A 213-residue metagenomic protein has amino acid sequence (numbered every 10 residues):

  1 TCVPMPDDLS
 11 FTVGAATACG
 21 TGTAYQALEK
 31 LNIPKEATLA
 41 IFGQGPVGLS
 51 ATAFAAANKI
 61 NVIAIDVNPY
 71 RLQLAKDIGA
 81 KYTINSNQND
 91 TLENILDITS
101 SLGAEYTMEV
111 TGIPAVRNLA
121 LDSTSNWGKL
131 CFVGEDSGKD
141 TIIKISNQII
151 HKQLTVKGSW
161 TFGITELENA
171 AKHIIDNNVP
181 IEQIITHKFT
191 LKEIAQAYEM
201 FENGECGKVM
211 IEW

Functional and structural regions predicted by a protein language model:
T1-C2: Glycine-rich phosphate/adenylate-binding loop and adjacent beta-alpha elements of nucleotide- or dinucleotide-binding
D7-N89: Mid-domain Rossmann-like dinucleotide-binding core that forms the NAD(H)/NADP(H) cofactor-binding site
N32-I33, T99, T111, D122-S125: A generic alpha-to-beta junction signature in SAM-dependent methyltransferases
E36, A80, S100-A104, I181 (+1 more regions): Local beta-strand N-terminus motif with an aromatic residue
D90-S101: Short amphipathic alpha-helix with an adjacent loop that forms part of the alpha/beta core around
E105-M108, C131: N-terminal Rossmann-like NAD(P) cofactor-binding module of classical short-chain dehydrogenase/reductase
I113-D176, W213: Glycine-rich phosphate-binding loop and adjacent beta-alpha segment of Rossmann(oid) nucleotide-cofactor-binding
N118-D122, I164-W213: C-terminal hydrophobic helical "lid"/dimerization subdomain of Rossmann-like NAD(P)H-dependent oxidoreductases
